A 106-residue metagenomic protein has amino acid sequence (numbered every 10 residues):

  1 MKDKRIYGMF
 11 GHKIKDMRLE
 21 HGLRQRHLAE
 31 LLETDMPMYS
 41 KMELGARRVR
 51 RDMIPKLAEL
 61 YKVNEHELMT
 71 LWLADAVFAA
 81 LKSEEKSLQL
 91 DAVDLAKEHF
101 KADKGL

Functional and structural regions predicted by a protein language model:
M1-E20: A short, Lys/Arg-rich alpha-helix, primarily the initiator
F10, H21, D35, R50: Flexible coil/turn residues that form the inter-helical turn or adjacent wing/linker of helix-turn-helix
K15, R26, P55: Residues within the helices of the helix-turn-helix
M17, L31, M42, L71: Residues in the recognition helix of alpha-helical DNA-binding motifs
G22-K41, L60: Short alpha-helical DNA-recognition segment
E33, R50-E67: DNA major-groove recognition helix of helix-turn-helix/homeodomain DNA-binding modules
M69-L106: Short, charged recognition helix plus adjacent turn of helix-turn-helix-like nucleic-acid-binding domains
